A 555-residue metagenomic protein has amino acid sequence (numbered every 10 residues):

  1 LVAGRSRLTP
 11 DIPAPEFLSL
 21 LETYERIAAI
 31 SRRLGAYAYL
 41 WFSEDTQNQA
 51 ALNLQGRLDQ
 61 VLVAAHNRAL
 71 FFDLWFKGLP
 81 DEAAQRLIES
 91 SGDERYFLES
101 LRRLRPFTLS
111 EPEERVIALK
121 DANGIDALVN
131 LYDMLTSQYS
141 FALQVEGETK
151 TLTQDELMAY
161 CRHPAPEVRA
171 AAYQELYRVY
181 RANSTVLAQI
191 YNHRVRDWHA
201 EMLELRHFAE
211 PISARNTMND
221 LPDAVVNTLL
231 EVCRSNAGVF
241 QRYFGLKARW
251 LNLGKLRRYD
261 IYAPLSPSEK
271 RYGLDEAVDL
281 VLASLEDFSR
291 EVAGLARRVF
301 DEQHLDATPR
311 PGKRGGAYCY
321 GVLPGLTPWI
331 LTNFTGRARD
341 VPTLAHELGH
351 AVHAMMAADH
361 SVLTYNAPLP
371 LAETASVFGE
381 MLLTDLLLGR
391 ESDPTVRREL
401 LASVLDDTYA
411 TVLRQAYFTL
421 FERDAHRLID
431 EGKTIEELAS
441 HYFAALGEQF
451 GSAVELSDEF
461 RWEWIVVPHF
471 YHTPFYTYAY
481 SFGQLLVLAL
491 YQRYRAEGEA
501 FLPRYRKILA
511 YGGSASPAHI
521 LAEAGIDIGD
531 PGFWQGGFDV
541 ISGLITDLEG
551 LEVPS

Functional and structural regions predicted by a protein language model:
L1-P267, L551-S555: A well-structured
F72, F76, P80, S90 (+3 more regions): A sensor for short, sequence-defined functional sites
S91, F97-L109, M202, D220 (+7 more regions): C-terminal, non-catalytic "cap/extension" segments appended to globular domains
R206, K270-Y272, D306-T327: Catalytic zinc-binding patch centered on the HExxH motif and its immediate surroundings that defines zinc-dependent
H207, T335-A357, S376, M381 (+2 more regions): Active-site recognition of the HExxH zinc-binding catalytic motif
W250-R290, R297, C319, H353 (+4 more regions): Long, K/E/R/D-enriched contiguous segments that form extended
E269-L274, P324-A345: Short pre-active-site segment immediately N-terminal to the catalytic Zn-binding motif
A354-S403: Helical catalytic core of nucleic-acid polymerases
